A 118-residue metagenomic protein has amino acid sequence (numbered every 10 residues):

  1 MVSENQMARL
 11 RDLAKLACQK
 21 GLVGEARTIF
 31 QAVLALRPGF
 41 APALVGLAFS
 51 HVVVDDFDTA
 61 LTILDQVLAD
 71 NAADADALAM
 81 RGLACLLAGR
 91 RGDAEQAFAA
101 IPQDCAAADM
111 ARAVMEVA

Functional and structural regions predicted by a protein language model:
E4-I29: Alpha-helical segment of the N-proximal tetratricopeptide repeat
P38, A72, C105-A106: Short coil turns that delineate tetratricopeptide repeat
G82-D109: TPR/TPR-like (Sel1-like) alpha-helical repeat modules
